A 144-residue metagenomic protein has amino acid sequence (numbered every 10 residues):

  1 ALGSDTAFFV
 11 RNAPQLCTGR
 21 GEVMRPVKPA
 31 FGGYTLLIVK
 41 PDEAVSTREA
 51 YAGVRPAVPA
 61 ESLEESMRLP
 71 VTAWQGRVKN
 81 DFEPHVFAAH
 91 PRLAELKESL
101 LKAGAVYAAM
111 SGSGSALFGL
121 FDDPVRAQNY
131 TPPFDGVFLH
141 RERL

Functional and structural regions predicted by a protein language model:
A1-A7: Patatin-like phospholipase
N12-Y107, D122-D135, H140-L144: Conserved, helical-rich catalytic subdomain that frames metal- and/or nucleotide-binding sites in enzyme alpha/beta
M110-S115: Glycine-rich beta-strand-to-loop/alpha-helix junction loops that act as flexible
A116-D122: Short beta-strand->loop micro-motif that forms the acidic, two-metal-ion catalytic signature in nucleotide-processing
